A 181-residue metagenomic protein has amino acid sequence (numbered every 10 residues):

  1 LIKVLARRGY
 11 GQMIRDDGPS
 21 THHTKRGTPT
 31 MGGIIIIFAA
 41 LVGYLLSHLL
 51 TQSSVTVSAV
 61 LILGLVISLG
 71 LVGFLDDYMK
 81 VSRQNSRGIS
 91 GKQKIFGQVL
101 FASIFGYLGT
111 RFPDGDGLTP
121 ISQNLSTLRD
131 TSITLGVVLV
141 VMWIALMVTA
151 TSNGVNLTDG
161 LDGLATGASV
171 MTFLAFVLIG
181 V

Functional and structural regions predicted by a protein language model:
L1-V181: "…together with the soluble PPM/PP2C metallo-phosphatase catalytic core" -> "…together with the soluble PPM/PP2C
